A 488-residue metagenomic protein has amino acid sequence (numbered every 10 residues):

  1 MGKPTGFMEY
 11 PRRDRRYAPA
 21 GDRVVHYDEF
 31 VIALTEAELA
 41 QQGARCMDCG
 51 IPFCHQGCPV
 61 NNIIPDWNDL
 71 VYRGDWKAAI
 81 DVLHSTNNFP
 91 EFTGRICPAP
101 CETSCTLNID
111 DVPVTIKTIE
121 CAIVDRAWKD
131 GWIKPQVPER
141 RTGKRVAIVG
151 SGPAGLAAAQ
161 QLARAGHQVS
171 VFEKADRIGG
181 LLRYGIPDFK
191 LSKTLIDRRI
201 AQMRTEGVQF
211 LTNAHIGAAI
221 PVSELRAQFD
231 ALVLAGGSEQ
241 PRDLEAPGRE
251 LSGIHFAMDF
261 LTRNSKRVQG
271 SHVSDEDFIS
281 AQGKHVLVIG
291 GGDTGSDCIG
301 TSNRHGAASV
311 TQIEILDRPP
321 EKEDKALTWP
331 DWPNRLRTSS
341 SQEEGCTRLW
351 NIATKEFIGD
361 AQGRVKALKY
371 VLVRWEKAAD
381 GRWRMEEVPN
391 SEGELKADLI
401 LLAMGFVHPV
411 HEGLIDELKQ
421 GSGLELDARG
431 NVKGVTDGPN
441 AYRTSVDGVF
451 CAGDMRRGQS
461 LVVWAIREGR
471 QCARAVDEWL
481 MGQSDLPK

Functional and structural regions predicted by a protein language model:
R23-Q42, I63-R95, A99, D110-R140 (+1 more regions): Ferredoxin-type iron-sulfur electron-transfer modules in oxidoreductases and energy-metabolism complexes
A78, R140-R141, R145-V149, D197-A246 (+4 more regions): Feature captures the FAD/FMN-dependent oxidoreductase FAD-binding
I80-N87, P100, I119, L182-A231 (+1 more regions): N-terminal Rossmann-like dinucleotide/flavin-binding domain of flavoprotein oxidoreductases that bind FAD/FMN
I123-R140, R198-A218, P241-H305, L426-P439: Glycine-rich dinucleotide-binding loop and its adjacent helix/turn
R145-S170, T294-H305: N-terminal Rossmann-like FAD-binding beta1-loop-alpha1 element of flavoenzymes
H167-R183, V310-P320: Glycine-rich FAD pyrophosphate-binding loop
E250-G283, E376-Q459: FAD-site-proximal beta/loop scaffold in flavoenzymes
G295-G300, H305, V446, A452-Q483: A conserved FAD-binding loop/helix module that cradles the flavin
